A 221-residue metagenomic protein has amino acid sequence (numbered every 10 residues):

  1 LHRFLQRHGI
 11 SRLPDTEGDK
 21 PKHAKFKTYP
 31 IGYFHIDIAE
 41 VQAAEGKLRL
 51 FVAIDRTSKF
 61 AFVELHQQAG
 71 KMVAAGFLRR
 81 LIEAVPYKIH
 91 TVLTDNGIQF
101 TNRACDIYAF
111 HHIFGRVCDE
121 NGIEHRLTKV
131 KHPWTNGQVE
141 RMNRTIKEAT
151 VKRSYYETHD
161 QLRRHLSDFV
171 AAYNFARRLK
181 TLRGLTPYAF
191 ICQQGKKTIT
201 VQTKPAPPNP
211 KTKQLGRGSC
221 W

Functional and structural regions predicted by a protein language model:
L1, D37, A53, K59 (+9 more regions): Mobile genetic element proteins and their domesticated derivatives, centered on retroelements and DNA transposons
L1-I36, I98, C105, A109-G115 (+1 more regions): Basic, flexible linker segments flanking DNA-binding modules in nucleic acid-interacting mobile-element proteins
Q6-D55, F60, M72-G76, A84-I89 (+1 more regions): Mobile-element integrase/transposase regions, centering on the N-terminal DNA-binding/Zn-coordinating module
F60-E64, R126-T128, K152: Short small-residue beta-strand/loop micro-motif enriched in glycine and branched aliphatics
Q67-K71: A short acidic/small-residue loop/turn micro-motif
T94-N96, A104-C118, I123-K147, T158-S167 (+1 more regions): RNase H-like two-metal-ion nuclease catalytic core shared by retroviral integrases and related mobile-element nucleases
N121-I123, R144-W221: C-terminal domain-tail junction helix/linker
